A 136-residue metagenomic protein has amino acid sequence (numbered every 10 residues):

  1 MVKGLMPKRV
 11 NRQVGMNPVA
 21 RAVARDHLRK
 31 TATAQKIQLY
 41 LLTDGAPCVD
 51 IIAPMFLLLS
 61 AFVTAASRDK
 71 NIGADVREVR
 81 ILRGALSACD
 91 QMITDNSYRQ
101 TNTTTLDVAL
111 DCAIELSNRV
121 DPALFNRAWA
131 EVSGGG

Functional and structural regions predicted by a protein language model:
M1-R9: N-terminal acidic, proline/glycine-rich, low-complexity intrinsically disordered segments
K8-R68, V132-S133: Short terminal alpha-helical segments
R21, K30-Q35, V79, A85 (+1 more regions): Short amphipathic alpha-helical segments that mediate assembly, nucleic-acid/protein binding, or membrane association
Y40-F56, M92-V108, D121: Short, low-complexity cationic-aromatic patches
A53-A61, R80-S87, T104, V108-D111: Generic structural signal for well-ordered, non-membrane alpha-helices
V63-K70, A113-N118: Short loop/beta submotifs within extracellular cysteine-rich repeat domains
G73-A88, I93-S97: Intrinsic, low-complexity N-terminal interaction/targeting segments
S97-G136: Amphipathic alpha-helical binding modules
